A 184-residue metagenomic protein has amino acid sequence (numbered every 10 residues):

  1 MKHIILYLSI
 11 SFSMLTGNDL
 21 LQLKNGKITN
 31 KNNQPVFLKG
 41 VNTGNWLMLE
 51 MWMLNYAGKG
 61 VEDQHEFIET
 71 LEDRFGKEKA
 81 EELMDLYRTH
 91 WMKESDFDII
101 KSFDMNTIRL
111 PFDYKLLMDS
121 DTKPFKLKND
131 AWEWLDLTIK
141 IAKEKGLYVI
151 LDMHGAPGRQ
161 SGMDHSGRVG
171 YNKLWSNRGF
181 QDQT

Functional and structural regions predicted by a protein language model:
H3-S13: Sec-dependent N-terminal signal peptides
L20: Extracellular glycoside hydrolase catalytic/binding regions
K24-N30, P35-L38, T43-T184: Active-site mouth of glycoside hydrolases
